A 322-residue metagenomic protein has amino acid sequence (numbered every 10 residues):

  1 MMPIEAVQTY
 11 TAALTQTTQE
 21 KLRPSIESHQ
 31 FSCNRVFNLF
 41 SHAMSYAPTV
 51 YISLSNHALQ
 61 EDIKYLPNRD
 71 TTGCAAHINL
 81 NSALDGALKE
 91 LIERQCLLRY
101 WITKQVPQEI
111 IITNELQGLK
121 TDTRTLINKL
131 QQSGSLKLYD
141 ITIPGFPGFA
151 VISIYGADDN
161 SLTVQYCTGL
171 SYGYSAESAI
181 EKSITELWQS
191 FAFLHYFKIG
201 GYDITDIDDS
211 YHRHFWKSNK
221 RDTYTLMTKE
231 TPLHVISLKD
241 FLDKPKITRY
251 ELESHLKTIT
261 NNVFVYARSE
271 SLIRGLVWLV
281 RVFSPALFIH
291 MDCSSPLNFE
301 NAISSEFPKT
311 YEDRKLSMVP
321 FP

Functional and structural regions predicted by a protein language model:
M1-P322: Helix-biased "structured C-terminal domain" signature
